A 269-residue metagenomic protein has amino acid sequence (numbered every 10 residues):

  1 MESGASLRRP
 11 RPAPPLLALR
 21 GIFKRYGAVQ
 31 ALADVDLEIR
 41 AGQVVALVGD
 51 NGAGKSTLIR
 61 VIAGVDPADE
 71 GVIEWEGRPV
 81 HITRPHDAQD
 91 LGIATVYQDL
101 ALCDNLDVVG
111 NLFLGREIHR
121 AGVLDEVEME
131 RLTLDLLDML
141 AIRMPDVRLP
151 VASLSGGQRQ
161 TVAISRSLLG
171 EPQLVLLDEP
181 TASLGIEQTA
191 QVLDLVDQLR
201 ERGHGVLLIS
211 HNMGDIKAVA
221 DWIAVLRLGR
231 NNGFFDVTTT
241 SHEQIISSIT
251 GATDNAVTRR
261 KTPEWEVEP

Functional and structural regions predicted by a protein language model:
E2-P269: Glycine-rich phosphate-binding loops of nucleotide-dependent enzymes
